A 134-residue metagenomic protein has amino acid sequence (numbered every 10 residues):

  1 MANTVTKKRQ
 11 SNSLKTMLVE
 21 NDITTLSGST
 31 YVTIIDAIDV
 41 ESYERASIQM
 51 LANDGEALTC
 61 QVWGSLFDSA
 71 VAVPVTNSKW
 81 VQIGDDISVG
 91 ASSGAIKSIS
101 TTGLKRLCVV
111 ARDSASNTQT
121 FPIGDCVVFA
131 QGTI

Functional and structural regions predicted by a protein language model:
M1-D22, V127-I134: Short, intrinsically disordered N-terminal pre-domain segments
S11, E20, S27-V40, S65: Short Trp-Ser/Thr-centered turn/loop motifs at beta-strand boundaries
N12-L18, V32-T33, R45-S47, G94: Intrinsic-disorder/low-complexity, polar/charged segments enriched in Ser/Thr/Lys/Arg/Asp/Glu/Gln
M17-V19, S69-G84: Surface-exposed loop/edge segments in extracytoplasmic proteins
L26-G28, V32, S78-S100: Extracellular carbohydrate recognition and processing domains and analogous Trp-centered ligand-binding platforms
S42-Q49, I99-D125: Noncatalytic modules at the cell exterior or secretory-pathway interfaces, chiefly beta-strand-rich lectin/adhesion
L51-G55: Short solvent-exposed strand-capping/beta-turn motif centered on an Asx-Ser/Thr pair
E56-P74: Short, surface-exposed beta-strand/strand-loop-strand elements in extracellular ectodomains
